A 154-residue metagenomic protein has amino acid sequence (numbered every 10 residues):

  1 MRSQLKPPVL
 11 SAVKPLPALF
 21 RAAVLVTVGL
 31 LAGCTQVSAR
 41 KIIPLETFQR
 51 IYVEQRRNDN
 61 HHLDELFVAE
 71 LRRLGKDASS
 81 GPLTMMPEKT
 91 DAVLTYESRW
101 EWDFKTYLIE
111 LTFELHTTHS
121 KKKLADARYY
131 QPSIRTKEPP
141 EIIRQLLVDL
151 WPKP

Functional and structural regions predicted by a protein language model:
M1-C34: Sec-dependent bacterial lipoprotein signal peptides
C34-T47, E70-R72, D77, L124-P154: C-terminal/domain-edge helix-coil "capping" segments
I42-T95: N-terminal segment of the mature soluble domain
Y52, V93-E97, T112-E114, D126: Soluble periplasmic/extracytoplasmic beta-strand elements of cell-envelope proteins
R56-D64, F104-T106, S133-E138: Solvent-exposed loop/turn segments connecting transmembrane beta-strands in outer-membrane beta-barrel proteins
R99-W102: Short beta-turn/strand-loop junction motif enriched in small, turn-promoting residues
K105-Q131: Amphipathic beta-strand/beta-sheet edge segments enriched in Tyr/Trp
